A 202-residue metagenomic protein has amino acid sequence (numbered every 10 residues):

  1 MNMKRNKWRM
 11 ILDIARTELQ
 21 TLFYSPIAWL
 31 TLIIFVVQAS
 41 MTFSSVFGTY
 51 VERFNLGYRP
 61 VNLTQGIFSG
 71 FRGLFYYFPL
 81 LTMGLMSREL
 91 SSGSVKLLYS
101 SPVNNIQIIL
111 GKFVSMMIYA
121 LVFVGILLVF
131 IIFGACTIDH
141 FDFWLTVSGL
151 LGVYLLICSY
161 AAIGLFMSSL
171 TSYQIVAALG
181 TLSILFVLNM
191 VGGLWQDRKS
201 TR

Functional and structural regions predicted by a protein language model:
N2-L32: Aromatic- and glycine-rich beta-strand/loop motifs that create alpha-glucan
W8, L12-R16, I106, L110-V114 (+1 more regions): Alpha-helical membrane-protein architecture signal
T17, T21, R88, S101 (+2 more regions): Transmembrane helix-loop junction
I27-F35, Q174-G193: Pore- or pathway-lining transmembrane helices of multi-pass membrane proteins that form conduits for solutes/ions
M41-S44, G57-R72, G111-V176, N189: Secretory targeting signals
S45-V61, G180-R202: Terminal transmembrane helical anchor/hairpin motif
Q65-R88: Long, hydrophobic alpha-helical segments
L85-S115: Helix-loop-helix units of permease transmembrane domains in multi-pass membrane transporters, especially ABC
